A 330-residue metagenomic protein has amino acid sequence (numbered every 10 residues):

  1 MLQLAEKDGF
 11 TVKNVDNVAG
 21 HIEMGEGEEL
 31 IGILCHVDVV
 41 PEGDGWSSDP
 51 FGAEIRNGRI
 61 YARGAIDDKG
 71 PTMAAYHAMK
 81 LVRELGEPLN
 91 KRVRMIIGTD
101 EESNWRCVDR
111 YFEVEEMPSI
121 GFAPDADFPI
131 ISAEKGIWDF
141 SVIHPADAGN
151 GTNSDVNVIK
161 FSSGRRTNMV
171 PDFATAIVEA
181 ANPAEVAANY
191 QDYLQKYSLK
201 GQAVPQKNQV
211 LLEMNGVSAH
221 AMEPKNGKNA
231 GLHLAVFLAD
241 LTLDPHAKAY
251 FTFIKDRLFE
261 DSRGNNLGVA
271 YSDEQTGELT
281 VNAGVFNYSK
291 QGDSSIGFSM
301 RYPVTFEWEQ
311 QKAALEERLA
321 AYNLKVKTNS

Functional and structural regions predicted by a protein language model:
M1-E42, S295-G297, E309: N-terminal helical capping/dimerization or prosegment-like subdomains of hydrolases acting on amide or phosphate bonds
L2, M73-K80, D109, I143 (+2 more regions): Predominant activation on well-ordered alpha-helical scaffold segments within soluble catalytic domains
K7, L30-I97, E101-S103: Active-site metal-coordination/substrate-binding segment of hydrolases, especially metallo-dependent peptidases
D16-V18, C35-V37, A65, T99-D100 (+4 more regions): Fold-independent oxyanion-binding glycine-rich loops and adjacent beta-strand/coil segments at enzyme active sites
G27-G32, R56-N57, L89-V93, E116-S119 (+3 more regions): Short coil/turn connectors at secondary-structure junctions
D68-G149, R263-Q275: Acidic/histidine-rich catalytic neighborhood of metal-dependent amide-processing enzymes
P145-S330: Metal-dependent amide/peptide-bond hydrolase catalytic core, centered on the "pita-bread" metallohydrolase fold
